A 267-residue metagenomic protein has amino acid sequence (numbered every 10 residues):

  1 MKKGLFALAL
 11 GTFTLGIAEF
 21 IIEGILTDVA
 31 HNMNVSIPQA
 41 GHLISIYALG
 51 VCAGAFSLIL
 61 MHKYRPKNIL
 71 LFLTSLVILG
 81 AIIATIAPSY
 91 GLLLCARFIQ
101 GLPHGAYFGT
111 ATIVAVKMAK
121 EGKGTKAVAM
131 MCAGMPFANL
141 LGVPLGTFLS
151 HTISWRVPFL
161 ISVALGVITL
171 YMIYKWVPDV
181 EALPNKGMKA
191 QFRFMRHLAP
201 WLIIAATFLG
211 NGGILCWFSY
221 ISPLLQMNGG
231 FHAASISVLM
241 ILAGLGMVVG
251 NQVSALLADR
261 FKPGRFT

Functional and structural regions predicted by a protein language model:
G4-H42, L58, W217-S222: Extracytoplasmic
F6, G80, G91-Q100: Paired small-residue
N34, I86-L92, G230: Helix-breaking motifs and short loop linkers at transmembrane-helix boundaries and internal kinks in secondary membrane
G54-P66, G250-K262: Helix-to-loop junctions at the C-terminal end of transmembrane segments in multipass secondary transporters
L92, E121, A129-K175, Y220 (+1 more regions): Helix-loop-helix hairpin linking two adjacent transmembrane segments in secondary transporters
A96-G134: Cytoplasmic helix-loop-helix junction between adjacent transmembrane helices in 12-TM secondary transporters
W176-I203: Juxtamembrane intracellular "pre-TM" segments in multi-pass secondary transporters
W201-M240: Extracytoplasmic gate region of multi-pass secondary transporters
